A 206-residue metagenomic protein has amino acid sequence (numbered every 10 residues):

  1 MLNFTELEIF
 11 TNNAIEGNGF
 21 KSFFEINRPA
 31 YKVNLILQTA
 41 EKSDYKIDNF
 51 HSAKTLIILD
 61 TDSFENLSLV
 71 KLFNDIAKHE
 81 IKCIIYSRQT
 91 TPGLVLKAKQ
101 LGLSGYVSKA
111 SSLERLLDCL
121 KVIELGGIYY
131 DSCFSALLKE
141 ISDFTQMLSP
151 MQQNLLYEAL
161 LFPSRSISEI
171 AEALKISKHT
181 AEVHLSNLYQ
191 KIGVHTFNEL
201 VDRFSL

Functional and structural regions predicted by a protein language model:
M1-C133: N-terminal regulatory/sensing modules of transcriptional regulators
S22, Y157, V183, Q190 (+1 more regions): DNA-binding alpha-helical recognition surfaces that contact promoter or target DNA
C119, H184-N187: Residues within the DNA-recognition helix of helix-turn-helix
F134-F144: Short, Lys/Arg-enriched N-terminal segment that forms or immediately precedes the first helix of a structured domain
D143-H179: Helix-turn-helix DNA-binding segment
S164-R165, V183, H195: Residue-level signal for the short linker/turn that defines the boundary of a DNA-recognition helix
S186-L206: Basic, Lys/Arg-enriched C-terminal extension of HTH/homeodomain DNA-binding domains
